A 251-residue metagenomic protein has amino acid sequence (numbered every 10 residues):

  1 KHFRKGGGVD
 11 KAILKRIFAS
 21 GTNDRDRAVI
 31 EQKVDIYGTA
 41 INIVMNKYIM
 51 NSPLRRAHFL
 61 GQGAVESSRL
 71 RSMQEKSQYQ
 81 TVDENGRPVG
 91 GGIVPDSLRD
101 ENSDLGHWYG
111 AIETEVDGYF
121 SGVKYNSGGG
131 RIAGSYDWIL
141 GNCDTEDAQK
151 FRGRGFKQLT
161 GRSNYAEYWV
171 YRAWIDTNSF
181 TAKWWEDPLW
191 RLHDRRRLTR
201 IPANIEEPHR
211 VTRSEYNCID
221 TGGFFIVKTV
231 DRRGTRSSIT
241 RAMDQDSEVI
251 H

Functional and structural regions predicted by a protein language model:
K1-A40, M45, G63-R232: Peptidoglycan-targeting cell-wall enzymes and recognition modules
I49-S52, R69: Metal- and O2-centered redox machinery and metal/ROS homeostasis
S52-G61, D244-H251: Alpha-helical scaffolds flanking conserved acidic
N217-I219, I226-H251: Long, compositionally biased interface segments
